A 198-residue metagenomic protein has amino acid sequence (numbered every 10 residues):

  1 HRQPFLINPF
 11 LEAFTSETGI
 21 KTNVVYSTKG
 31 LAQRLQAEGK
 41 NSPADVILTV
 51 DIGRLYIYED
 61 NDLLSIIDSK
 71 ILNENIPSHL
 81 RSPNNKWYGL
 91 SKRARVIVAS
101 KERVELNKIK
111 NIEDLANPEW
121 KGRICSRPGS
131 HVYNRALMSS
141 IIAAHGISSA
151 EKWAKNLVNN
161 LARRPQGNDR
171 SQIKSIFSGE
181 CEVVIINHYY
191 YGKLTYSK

Functional and structural regions predicted by a protein language model:
H1-N8, S27, S42-E180, Y191 (+1 more regions): Extracytoplasmic ligand-binding site segments that recognize negatively charged/polar headgroups
N8-T22: Short alpha-helix C-terminal cap/hinge motif
E12, S16, A37, A143 (+1 more regions): Short, well-ordered alpha-helices that flank and scaffold nucleotide-derived cofactor binding pockets
K21-G30: A short beta-strand-loop structural module common to alpha/beta enzyme folds
Q33-K40: Short, well-structured alpha-helical segments in soluble
R34, V104, V183: Short, electropositive, low-hydrophobicity segments enriched in small/polar residues
V184-H188: Short, conserved beta-strand edge motifs with alternating hydrophobic and charged residues
